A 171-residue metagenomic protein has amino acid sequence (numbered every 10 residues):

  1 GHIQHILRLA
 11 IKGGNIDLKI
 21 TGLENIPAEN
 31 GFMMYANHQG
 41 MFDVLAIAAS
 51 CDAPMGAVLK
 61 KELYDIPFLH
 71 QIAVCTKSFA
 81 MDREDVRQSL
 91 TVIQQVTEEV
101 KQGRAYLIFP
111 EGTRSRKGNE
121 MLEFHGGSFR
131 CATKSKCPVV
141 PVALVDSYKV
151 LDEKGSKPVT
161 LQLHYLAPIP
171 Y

Functional and structural regions predicted by a protein language model:
G1-H5, I11-G14, A28-V86: Catalytic core of membrane glycerolipid acyltransferases/transacylases, capturing the structured, soluble-facing
G13-T21, S89-L90, V145-S147: Short gly/ser/thr-rich secondary-structure transition/capping motifs
I20, F79-D82, Y171: Short acidic-hydrophobic, aromatic-tinged amphipathic segments that line or gate anion-handling sites
I20, M34, A57-V58, L163-Y165: Generic preference for hydrophobic
G31-M33, A105-F109: Residue-level preference for the first positions of well-ordered beta-strands
H38-G40, E111-S115: Short glycine-rich anion-binding loops that position phosphate/pyrophosphate groups of nucleotides and phosphorylated
F68-Q71, K101-L107, R116-Y171: A cross-family acyltransferase "interaction/gating" segment
Q88-T97: Anionic-ligand binding region
